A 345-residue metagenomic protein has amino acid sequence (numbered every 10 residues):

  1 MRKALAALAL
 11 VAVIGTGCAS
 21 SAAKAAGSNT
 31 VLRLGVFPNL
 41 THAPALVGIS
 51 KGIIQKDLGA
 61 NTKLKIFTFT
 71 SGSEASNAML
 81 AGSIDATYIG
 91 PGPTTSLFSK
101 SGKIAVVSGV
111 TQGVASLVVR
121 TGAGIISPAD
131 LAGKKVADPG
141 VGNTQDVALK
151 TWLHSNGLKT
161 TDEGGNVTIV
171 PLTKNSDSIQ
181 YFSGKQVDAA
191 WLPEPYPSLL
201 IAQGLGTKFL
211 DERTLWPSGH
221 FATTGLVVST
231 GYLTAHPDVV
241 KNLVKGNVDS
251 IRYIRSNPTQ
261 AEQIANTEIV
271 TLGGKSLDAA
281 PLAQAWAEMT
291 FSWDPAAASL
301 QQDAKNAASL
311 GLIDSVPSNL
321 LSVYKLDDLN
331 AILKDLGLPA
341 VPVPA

Functional and structural regions predicted by a protein language model:
M1-V31, D335-A345: Short, low-complexity disordered leader/linker segments with a strong preference for bacterial N-terminal type II
K24-K174, D188-E194, L205: Short, glycine-/small- and polar/acidic-enriched structural segments that line small-molecule recognition paths
Q55-T62, T214-G219, A287-P295: Short, solvent-exposed loop/beta-turn-alpha elements that line the ligand-binding surface or hinge of extracytoplasmic
I66, M79, L131, V136 (+7 more regions): Mature, folded catalytic cores of secreted/periplasmic enzymes
T70-S73, Y88, P139-V147, S176 (+4 more regions): Soluble non-cytosolic domains of exported or imported proteins
G92-P93, E163-N166, K174-V270: Pocket-lining segment of extracytoplasmic ligand-binding domains
T234-S315: Secondary-structure end/capping motifs
K305-A345: Conserved C-terminal helix/tail region of periplasmic/extracytoplasmic solute-binding proteins
